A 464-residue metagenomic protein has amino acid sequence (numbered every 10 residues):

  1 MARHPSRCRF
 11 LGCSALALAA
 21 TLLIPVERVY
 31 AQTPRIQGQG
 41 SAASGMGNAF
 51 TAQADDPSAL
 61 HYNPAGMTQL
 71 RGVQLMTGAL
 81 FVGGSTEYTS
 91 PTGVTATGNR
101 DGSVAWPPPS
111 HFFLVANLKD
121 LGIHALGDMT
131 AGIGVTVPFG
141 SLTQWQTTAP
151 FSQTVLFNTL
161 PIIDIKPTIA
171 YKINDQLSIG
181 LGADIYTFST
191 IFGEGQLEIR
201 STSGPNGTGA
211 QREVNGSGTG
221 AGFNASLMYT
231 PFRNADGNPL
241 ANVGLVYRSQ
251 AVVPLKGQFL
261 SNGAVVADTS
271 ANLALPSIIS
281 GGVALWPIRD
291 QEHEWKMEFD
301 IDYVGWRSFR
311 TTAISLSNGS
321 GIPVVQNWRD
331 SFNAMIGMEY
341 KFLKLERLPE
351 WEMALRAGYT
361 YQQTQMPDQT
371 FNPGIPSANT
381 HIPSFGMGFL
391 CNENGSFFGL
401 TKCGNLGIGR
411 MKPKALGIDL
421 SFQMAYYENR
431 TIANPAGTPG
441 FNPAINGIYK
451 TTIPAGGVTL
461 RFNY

Functional and structural regions predicted by a protein language model:
M1-R9: N-terminal secretory signal peptides that target proteins for export/translocation
C8, A15-L16, T92, D101: Serine/proline-rich low-complexity intrinsically disordered segments, especially terminal tails, linkers
C13-I24: Bacterial N-terminal signal peptides
L16-A17, A52-D55, I165, A267: Short hydrophobic "helix-edge" motifs at membrane interfaces and signal-peptide entry regions
E27-M129, V135, Q365, A378-N379: N-terminal, post-signal peptide beta-strand-biased segments of exported outer-membrane/organellar beta-barrel and other
Y30-S44, P109-S110, V115-Y464: Outer-membrane beta-barrel porins/channels
